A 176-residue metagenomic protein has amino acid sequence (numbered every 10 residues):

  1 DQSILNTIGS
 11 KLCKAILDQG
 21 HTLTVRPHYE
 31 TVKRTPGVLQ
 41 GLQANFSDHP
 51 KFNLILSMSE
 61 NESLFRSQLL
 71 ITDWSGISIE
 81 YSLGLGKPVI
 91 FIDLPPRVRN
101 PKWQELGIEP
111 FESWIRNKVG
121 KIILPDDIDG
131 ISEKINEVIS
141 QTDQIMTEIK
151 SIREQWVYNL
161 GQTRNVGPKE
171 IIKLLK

Functional and structural regions predicted by a protein language model:
D1-Q43, P125, N159: Conserved catalytic-core segment of nucleotide-activated headgroup transferases in glycan assembly
T22, Q68-L69: Structural motif
T22-T24, N53, I90: A structural signal for isolated positions on well-ordered beta-strands in alpha/beta enzyme cores
V25-P27, T72, D93: Short beta-strand/turn micro-motifs composed of small residues that flank or help shape donor/cofactor-binding pockets
G41-H49, W74-Q155: Catalytic binding pocket for nucleotide-activated donors in carbohydrate/polymer assembly enzymes
P50-S57: Active-site donor-binding acidic/aromatic loop of nucleotide-activated sugar and phosphosugar transferases involved
M58-S67: Short acidic alpha-helix that forms the nucleotide-activated donor recognition element in Leloir-type transferases
L160-K176: C-terminal alpha-helical cap of glycosyltransferases
